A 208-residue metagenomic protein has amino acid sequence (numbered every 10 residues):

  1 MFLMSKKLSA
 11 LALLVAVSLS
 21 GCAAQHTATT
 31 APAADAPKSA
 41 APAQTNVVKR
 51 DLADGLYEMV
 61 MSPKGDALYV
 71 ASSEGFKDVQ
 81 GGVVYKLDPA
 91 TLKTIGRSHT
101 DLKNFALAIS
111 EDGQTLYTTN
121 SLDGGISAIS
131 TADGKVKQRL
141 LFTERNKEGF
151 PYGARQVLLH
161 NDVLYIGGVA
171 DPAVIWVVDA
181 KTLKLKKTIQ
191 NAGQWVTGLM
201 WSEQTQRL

Functional and structural regions predicted by a protein language model:
F2-T27: Gram-negative bacterial Sec-dependent N-terminal signal peptides
G21-L208: Predominantly soluble domains enriched in secretory-pathway, periplasmic, or organellar proteins
